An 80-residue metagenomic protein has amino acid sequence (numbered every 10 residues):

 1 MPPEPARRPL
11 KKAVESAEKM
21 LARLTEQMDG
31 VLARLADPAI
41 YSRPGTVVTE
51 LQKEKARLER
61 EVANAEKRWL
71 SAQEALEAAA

Functional and structural regions predicted by a protein language model:
M1-A80: Charged, heptad-repeat coiled-coil alpha-helices that serve as long linker/dimerization "arms" in large NTP-dependent
